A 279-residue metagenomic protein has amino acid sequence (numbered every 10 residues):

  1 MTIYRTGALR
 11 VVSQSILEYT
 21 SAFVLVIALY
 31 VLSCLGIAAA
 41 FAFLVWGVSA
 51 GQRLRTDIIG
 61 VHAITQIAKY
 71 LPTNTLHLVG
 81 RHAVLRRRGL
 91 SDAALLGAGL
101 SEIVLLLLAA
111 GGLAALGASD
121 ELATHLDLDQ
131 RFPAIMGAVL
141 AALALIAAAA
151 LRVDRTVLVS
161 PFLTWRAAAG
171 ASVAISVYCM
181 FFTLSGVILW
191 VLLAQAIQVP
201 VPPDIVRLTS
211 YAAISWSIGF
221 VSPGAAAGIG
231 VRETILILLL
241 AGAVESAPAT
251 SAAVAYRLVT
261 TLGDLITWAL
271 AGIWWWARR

Functional and structural regions predicted by a protein language model:
M1-A63, A110-G112, L116-S222, L239 (+1 more regions): Predominantly cytoplasmic-facing regulatory/coupling regions of multi-pass membrane proteins
R55-G60, N74-V79, R86-I103, V244-A255: Membrane-interface alpha-helices at helix entry/exit sites of multi-pass transporters
I64-L71, A213-I229, E233: Transmembrane alpha-helix interface/packing and boundary motifs in multi-pass membrane proteins, characterized by
Q66-T75, I103-G112: Mid-bilayer segments of alpha-helical transmembrane spans in multi-pass integral membrane proteins that mediate
T75-R88, G224-A241: Re-entrant/interfacial helical elements at transmembrane boundaries that shape and gate the permeation pathway
A83-V84, G97, L106-A109, L113: A broadly conserved amphipathic alpha-helix scaffold signal in soluble, globular proteins
